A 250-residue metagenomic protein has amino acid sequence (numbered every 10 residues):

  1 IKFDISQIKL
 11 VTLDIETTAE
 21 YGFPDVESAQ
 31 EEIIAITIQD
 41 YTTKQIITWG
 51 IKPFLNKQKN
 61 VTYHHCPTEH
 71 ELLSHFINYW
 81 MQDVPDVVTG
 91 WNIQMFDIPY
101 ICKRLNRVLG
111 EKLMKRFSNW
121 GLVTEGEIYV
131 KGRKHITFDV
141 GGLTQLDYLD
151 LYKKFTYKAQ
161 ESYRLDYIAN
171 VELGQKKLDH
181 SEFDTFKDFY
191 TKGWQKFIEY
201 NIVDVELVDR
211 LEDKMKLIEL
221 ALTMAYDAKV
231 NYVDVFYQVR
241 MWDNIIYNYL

Functional and structural regions predicted by a protein language model:
I1-V87: Conserved RNase H-like, two-metal-ion catalytic cores of nucleic-acid enzymes
I1-Y21, L113, F117-G132, I136-F138 (+1 more regions): Extended, Lys/Arg-enriched charged tracts that mediate electrostatic binding to polyanionic substrates
A19-E20, M95-P99, K153, I218: Flexible loop/turn segments at secondary-structure boundaries
V26-Q30, P99-K112, Y226, V239-M241: Short secondary-structure boundary/capping segments
Q45-W49, N56-Y63, I98, R107 (+1 more regions): Active-site-proximal helix-loop-helix substrate-binding element of RNase H-like nuclease domains
P85-I93, M224: Short glycine-rich phosphate-binding loop at a beta-alpha junction
D184-L250: Common nucleic-acid-contacting/processivity interface regions adjacent to the catalytic cores of nucleic-acid enzymes
